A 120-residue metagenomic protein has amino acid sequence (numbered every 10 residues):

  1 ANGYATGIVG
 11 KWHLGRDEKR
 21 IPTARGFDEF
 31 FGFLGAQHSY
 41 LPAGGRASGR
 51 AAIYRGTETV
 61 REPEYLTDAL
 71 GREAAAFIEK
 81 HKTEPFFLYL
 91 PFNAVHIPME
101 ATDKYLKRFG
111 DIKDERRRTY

Functional and structural regions predicted by a protein language model:
A1-Y4, L14-L88, F92-G110, E115-R118: Formylglycine-dependent
K11: Active-site glycine-centered loops adjacent to acidic/histidine catalytic or metal-binding residues that shape
